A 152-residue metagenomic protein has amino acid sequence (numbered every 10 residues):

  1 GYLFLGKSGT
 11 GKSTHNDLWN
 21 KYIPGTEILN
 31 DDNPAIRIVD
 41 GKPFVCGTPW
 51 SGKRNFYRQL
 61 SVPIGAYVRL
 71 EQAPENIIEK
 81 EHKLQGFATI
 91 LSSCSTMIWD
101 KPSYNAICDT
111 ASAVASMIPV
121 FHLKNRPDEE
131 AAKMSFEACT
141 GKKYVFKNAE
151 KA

Functional and structural regions predicted by a protein language model:
Y2-L5, K21-A152: Glycine-rich, often acidic-flanked micro-motifs that create phosphate/phosphodiester-binding or positioning elements
G11: Conserved glycine(s) of the Walker
H15-N16: Post-Walker A alpha-helix
